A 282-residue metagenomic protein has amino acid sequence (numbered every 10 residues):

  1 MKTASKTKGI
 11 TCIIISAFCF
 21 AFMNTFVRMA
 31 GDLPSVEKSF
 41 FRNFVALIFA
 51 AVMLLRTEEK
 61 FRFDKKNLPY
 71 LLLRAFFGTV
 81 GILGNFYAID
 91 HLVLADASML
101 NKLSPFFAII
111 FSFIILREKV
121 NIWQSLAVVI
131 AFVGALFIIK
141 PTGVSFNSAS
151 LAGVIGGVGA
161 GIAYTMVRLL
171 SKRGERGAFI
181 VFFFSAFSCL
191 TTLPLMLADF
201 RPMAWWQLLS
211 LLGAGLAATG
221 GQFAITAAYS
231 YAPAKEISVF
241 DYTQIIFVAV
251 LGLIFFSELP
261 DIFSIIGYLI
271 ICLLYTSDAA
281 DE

Functional and structural regions predicted by a protein language model:
M1-E37, V144-L169: Glycine-/small-residue-enriched transmembrane alpha-helix faces in small-molecule transporters and effluxers
M1-F18, L47-L73, I122, E175 (+3 more regions): Membrane-interface interhelical linkers
A21, A75, T79, L83 (+6 more regions): Hydrophobic/small/kink-forming positions within alpha-helical transmembrane segments of polytopic membrane proteins
A30, K38, A88, L94 (+7 more regions): Hydrophobic/aromatic residues within transmembrane alpha-helices of multi-pass small-molecule transporters
V45-F49, L100-I114, V129-I130, F187-T191 (+2 more regions): Alpha-helical transmembrane segments of compact multi-pass small-molecule transporters, enriched in specific families
S98-L103, G174-A186, Q222-L253: Helix-helix packing/entry segments at the starts of transmembrane helices
N101, R117-F137, N147-A152, W205 (+1 more regions): Loop-to-transmembrane alpha-helix entry segments
Y275-E282: Conserved small/polar residues in nucleotide/adenosyl-binding loops
